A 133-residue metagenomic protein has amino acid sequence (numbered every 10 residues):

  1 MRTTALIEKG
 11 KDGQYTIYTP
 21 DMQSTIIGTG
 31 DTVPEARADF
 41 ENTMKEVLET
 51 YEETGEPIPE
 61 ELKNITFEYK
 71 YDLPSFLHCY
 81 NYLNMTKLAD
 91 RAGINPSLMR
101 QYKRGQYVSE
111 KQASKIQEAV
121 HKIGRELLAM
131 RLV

Functional and structural regions predicted by a protein language model:
M1-G55: DNA-contacting interfaces and partner/effector-binding or oligomerization modules in DNA-centric proteins
M1-R2, K45-S97, Q101-K111, A129-L132: Short, charged, surface-exposed hinge/linker loops at domain edges that act as mobile lids or interdomain connectors
I7, I17, I26-I27, I58 (+4 more regions): Weak global preference for isoleucine
A38, Q101, K115-E118: DNA-binding alpha-helical recognition surfaces that contact promoter or target DNA
K111-A129: DNA major-groove recognition helix of helix-turn-helix/homeodomain DNA-binding modules
